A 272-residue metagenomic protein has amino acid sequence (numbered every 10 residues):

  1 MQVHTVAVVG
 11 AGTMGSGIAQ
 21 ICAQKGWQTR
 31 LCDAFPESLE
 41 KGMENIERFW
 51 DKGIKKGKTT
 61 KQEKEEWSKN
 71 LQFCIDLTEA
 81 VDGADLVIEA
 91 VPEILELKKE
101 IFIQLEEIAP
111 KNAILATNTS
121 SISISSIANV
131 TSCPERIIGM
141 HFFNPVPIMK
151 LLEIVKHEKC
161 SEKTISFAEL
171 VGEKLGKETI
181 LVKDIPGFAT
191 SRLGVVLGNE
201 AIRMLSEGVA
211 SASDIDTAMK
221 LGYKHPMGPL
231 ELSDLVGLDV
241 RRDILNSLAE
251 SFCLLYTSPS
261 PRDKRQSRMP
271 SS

Functional and structural regions predicted by a protein language model:
M1-K52, K56: NAD(P)+-binding Rossmann beta1-loop-alpha1 motif at the extreme N-terminus of oxidoreductases
W27, C133, I154-I185, L197-P226: Internal alpha-helical scaffold of NAD(P)-dependent oxidoreductase catalytic cores
K58-T59, E63-I114: Rossmann-like NAD(P)-binding element
I75, T117, K183: Short loop/edge segments at beta-strand edges and connector loops that shape dinucleotide/nucleotide cofactor-binding
E100-I148, E158-T164: Rossmann-fold NAD(P)-binding glycine/threonine-rich loop
P145-I154, H225-M227, N246: Acidic/polar active-site rim loop that often engages polyanionic ligands
Y256-D263: Conserved small/polar residues in nucleotide/adenosyl-binding loops
S267-S272: Hydrophobic alpha-helical segments, chiefly the membrane-spanning helices and signal/signal-anchor peptides
